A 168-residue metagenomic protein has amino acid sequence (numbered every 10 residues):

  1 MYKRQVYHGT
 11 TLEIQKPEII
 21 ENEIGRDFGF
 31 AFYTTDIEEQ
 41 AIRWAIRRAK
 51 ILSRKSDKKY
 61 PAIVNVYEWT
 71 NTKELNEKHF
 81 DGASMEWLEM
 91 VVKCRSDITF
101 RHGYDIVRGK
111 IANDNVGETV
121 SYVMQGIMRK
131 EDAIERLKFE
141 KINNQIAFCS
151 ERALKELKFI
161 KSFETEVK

Functional and structural regions predicted by a protein language model:
K3-F32, Q40-K50: Glycine-rich loop/turn
R4, R26-D27, R43, R47-K168: Conserved NAD+-utilizing ADP-ribose enzyme module
